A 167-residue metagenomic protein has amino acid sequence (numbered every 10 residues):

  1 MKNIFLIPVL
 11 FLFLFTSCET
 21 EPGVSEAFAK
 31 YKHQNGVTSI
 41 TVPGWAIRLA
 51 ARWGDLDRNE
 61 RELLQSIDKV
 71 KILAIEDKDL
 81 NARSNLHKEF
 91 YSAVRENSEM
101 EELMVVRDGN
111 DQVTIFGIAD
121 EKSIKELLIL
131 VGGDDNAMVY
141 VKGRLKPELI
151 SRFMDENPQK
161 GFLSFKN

Functional and structural regions predicted by a protein language model:
M1-I4: Positively charged n-region of N-terminal signal peptides that target proteins for export
L14-S17: C-terminal motif of bacterial Sec signal peptides marking the signal peptidase cleavage site
V24-F90: Early exported N-terminus immediately downstream of N-terminal targeting peptides
V37, Q65-K69, S98-M100, D108-N110 (+2 more regions): Extracytoplasmic
A93-A119, L163-N167: Short Gly/Thr-rich strand-loop-strand
F116-P147: A short, solvent-exposed beta-edge/loop patch
D135, V141-N167: C-terminal partner/receptor-binding element of secreted or periplasmic proteins
